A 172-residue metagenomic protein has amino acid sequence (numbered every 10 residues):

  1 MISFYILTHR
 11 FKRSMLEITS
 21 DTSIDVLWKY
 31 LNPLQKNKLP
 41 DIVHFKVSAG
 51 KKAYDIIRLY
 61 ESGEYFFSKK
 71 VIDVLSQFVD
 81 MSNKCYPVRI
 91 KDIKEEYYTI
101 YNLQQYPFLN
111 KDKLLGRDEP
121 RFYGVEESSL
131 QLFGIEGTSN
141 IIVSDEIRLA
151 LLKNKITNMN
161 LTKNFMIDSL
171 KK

Functional and structural regions predicted by a protein language model:
M1-V26: Short, extreme N-terminal segment that most often corresponds to the first beta-strand
F4, T99-K172: Acidic, proline/glycine-rich low-complexity IDRs
F11-E17, F67, D73-V74, K94-E95 (+3 more regions): Short, surface-exposed beta-strand/loop "edge" segments at domain boundaries and coil↔beta transitions
K12-D21, K51-Y60, K94, L114-D118: Short low-complexity stretches enriched in small and charged residues
S20-I57: Long, hydrophobic N-terminal alpha-helical segment
D25, M81-Y86, T157-T162: Short secondary-structure junctions
K29-L34, A53, V71-D73, K84-R89 (+2 more regions): Intrinsically disordered, low-complexity boundary segments flanking structured domains
K46-E95: Short, well-structured hydrophobic secondary-structure segments
